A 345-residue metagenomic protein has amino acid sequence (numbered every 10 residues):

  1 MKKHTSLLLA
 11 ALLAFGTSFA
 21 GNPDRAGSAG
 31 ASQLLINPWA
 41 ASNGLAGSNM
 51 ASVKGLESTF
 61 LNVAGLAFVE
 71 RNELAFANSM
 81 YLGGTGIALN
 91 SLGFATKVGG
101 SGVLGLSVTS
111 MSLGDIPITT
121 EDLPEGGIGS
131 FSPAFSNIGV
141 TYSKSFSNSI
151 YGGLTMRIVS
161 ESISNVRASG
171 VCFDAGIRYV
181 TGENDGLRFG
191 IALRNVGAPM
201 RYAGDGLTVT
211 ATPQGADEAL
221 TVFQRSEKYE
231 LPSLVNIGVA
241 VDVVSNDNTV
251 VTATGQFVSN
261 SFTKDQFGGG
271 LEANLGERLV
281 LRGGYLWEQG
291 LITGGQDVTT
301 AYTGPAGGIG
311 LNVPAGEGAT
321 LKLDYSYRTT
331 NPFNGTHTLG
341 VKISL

Functional and structural regions predicted by a protein language model:
M1-K2, V341: Generic cytosolic/nucleocytoplasmic N-terminal low-complexity/intrinsically disordered segments
K2-A10: Sec-dependent signal peptide recognition, specifically the positively charged N-region followed immediately by
A10-A11, E70: Short, linear, compositionally biased motifs with a strong N-terminal bias
F19-L345: Subset of outer-membrane beta-barrel
